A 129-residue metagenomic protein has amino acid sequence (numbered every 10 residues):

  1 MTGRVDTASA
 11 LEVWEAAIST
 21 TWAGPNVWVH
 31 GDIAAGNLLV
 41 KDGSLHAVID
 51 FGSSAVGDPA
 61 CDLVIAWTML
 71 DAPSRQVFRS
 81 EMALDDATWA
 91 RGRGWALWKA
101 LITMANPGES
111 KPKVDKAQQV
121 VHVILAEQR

Functional and structural regions predicted by a protein language model:
M1-G31, D42, A117, V121-Q128: An alpha-helical support segment within catalytic cores of ATP-dependent transferases
W28, A47-D50: Pre-DFG segment of protein kinase catalytic domains
A34, G52: Adenine-nucleotide cofactor-binding loop residues
G36-L38: Hydrophobic residue at the +6 position relative to the catalytic HRD Asp in the kinase catalytic loop
D42-S44, L97: Short strand-connecting beta-turns/loops that link adjacent beta-strands
H46-A47, A55-G57: Activation segment
S53-V56, V64-R129: Helix-rich C-terminal or lid/interface subdomains of diverse kinases
